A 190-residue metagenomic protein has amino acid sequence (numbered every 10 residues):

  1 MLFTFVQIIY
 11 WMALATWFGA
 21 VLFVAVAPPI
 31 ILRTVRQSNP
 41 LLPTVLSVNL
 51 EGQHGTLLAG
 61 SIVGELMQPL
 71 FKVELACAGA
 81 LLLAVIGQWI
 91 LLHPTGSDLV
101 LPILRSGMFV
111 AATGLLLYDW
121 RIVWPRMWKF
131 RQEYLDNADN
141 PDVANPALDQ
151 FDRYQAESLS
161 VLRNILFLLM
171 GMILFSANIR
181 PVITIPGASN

Functional and structural regions predicted by a protein language model:
L2-G96, L135-P141, N145-L148, T184-N190: Interfacial loop at the N-terminal end of multi-pass membrane proteins
Y10-W11, S97-F109: Hydrophobic alpha-helical transmembrane segments
A13-T16, F23, A80, M108-A111 (+3 more regions): Hydrophobic residues within membrane-embedded alpha-helical segments of Major Facilitator Superfamily
A25-V35, T113-L135: Inner-leaflet juxtamembrane helices
L66, P146-F167: Individual transmembrane alpha-helices with interfacial aromatic-anchor signatures
V73, V123, F130, Y154-E157 (+1 more regions): Amphipathic alpha-helical coiled-coil segments
L166-I185: Short, amphipathic C-terminal "tail helix"
